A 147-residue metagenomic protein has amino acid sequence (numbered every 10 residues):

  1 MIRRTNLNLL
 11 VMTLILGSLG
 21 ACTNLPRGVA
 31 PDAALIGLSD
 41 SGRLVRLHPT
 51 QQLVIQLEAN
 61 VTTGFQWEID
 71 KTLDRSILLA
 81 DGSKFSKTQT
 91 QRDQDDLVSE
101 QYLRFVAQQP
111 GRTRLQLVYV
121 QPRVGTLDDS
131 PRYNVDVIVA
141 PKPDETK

Functional and structural regions predicted by a protein language model:
I2-L10: Bacterial N-terminal signal peptides that target proteins for export
S18-A21: C-terminal motif of bacterial Sec signal peptides marking the signal peptidase cleavage site
N24-S39, V124-K147: Extracytoplasmic/periplasmic copper-protein system
L25-V54, N60: N-terminal edge beta-strand
T63, K71-Q89: Short, solvent-exposed loop/linker segments at beta-strand-coil boundaries, enriched for Pro/Gly and Ser/Thr
D95-Q101: Aromatic sugar-binding surface patches on proteins that engage polysaccharides or sugar-phosphate polymers
F105-T113: Glycine-centered tight-turn and secondary-structure capping sites
V118-P122: Beta-strand-rich extracellular modules
